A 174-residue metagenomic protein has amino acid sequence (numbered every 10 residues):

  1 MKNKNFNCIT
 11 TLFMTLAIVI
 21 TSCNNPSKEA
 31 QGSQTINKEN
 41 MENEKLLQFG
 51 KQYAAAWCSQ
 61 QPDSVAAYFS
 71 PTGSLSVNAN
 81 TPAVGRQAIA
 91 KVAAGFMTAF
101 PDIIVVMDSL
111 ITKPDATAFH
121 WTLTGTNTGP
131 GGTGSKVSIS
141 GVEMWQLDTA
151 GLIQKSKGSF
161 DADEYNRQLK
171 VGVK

Functional and structural regions predicted by a protein language model:
K2-T10: Bacterial N-terminal signal peptides that target proteins for export
T11-I20: Bacterial N-terminal signal peptides
C23-P71, G172-K174: Short, low-complexity N-terminal intrinsically disordered segments enriched in polar/charged residues
N43, P62-P114: A solvent-exposed, acidic/Ser-Thr-rich amphipathic alpha-helical stretch
Y53, V65-A66, G73, G85 (+5 more regions): Hydrophobic pocket/interface hotspot
F69, L123-G125, F160: Short beta-strand segments enriched in hydrophobic/aromatic residues within well-folded beta-rich domains
T122-L152: Exposed beta-sheet edge and beta->alpha loop/turn motif
Q154-K174: Low-complexity, intrinsically disordered terminal/linker segments enriched in charged and Gly/Pro repeats
